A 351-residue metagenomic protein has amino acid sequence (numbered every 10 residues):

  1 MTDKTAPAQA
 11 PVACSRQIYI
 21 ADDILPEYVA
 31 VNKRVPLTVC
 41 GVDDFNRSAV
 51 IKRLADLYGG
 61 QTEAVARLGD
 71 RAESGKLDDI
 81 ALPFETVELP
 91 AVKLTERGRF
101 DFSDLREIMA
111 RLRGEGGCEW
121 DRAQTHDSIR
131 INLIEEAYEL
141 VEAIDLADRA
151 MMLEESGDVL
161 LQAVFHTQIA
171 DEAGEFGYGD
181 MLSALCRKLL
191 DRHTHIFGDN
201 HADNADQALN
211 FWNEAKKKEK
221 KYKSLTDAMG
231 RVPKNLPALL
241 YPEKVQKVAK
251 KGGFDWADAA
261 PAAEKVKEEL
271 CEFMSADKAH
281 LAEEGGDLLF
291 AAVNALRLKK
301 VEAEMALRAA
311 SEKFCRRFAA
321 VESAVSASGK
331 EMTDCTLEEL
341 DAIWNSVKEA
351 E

Functional and structural regions predicted by a protein language model:
M1, N46, V50, M181 (+2 more regions): Internal, well-ordered alpha-helical segments in soluble enzyme and binding-protein domains
T2-D101, R106-M109, R113-G116, W120 (+2 more regions): Beta-strand/loop-alpha-helix module characteristic of Rossmann-like adenine-cofactor folds
D3-Q9, S128-R130, V164, A306-A309: Short hydrophobic alpha-helical segments that form membrane-spanning helices or hydrophobic packing faces of helical
Q9, V42-N46, G177, M181 (+3 more regions): Short, well-structured alpha-helical patches and their helix-loop capping segments that border functional surfaces
K76-L82, T86-M151, D199-A276, S323-E351: Extended low-complexity intrinsically disordered regions
L133-V141, L146-E175, G179-R187, P242 (+2 more regions): An amphipathic alpha-helical micro-motif enriched in hydrophobic residues with embedded/adjacent acidic residues
F165-F176, D180-E219: Acidic catalytic motifs of isoprenoid enzymes
